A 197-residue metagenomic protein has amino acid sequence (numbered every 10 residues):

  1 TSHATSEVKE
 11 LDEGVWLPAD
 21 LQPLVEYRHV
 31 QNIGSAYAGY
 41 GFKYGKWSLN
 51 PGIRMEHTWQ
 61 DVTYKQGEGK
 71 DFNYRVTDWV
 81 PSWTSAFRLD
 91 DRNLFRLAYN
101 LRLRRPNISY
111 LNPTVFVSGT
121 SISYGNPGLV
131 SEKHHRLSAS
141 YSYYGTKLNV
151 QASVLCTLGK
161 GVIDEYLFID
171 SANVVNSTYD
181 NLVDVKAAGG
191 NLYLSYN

Functional and structural regions predicted by a protein language model:
T1-A36: Replace "related TpsB outer-membrane translocases also match" with "some related outer-membrane beta-barrels such as
T1-H3, P51-H57, F95-L101, Y141 (+1 more regions): Transmembrane beta-barrel strands of outer-membrane/channel proteins
T5-L17, T58-T63, G69-Y74: Extended intrinsically disordered, low-complexity coil regions enriched in Ser, Thr, Gly, Ala and often Pro
P18-L24, R28-V30, Y124-N126, V130 (+2 more regions): Outer membrane beta-barrel strand-and-loop segments of large Gram-negative receptors, especially TonB-dependent
Q31-G69, V76-S82: Surface-exposed extracellular loop regions of Gram-negative outer-membrane beta-barrel proteins
N32-A38, W79-S85, F95, G125 (+3 more regions): Hydrophobic, lipid-facing positions within transmembrane beta-strands of outer-membrane proteins
Y44-W47, R88-R92, H134, Y144-L148 (+1 more regions): Outer-membrane beta-barrel channels and translocator barrels
W59-D61, D91-R136, C156-D180: Surface-exposed extracellular loop regions of Gram-negative outer-membrane beta-barrel proteins, predominantly
